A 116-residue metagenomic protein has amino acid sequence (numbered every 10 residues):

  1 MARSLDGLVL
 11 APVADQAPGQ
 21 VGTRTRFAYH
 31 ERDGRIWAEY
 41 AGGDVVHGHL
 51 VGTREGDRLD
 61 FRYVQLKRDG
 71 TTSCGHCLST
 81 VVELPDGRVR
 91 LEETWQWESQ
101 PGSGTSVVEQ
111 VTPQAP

Functional and structural regions predicted by a protein language model:
A2-A28, D60-P116: Beta-sheet ligand-binding and adhesion/scaffold domains
T25-T53: N-terminal glycine/threonine-rich, aromatic-flanked beta-hairpin/loop signature
R32-G34, D57, G87: Beta-strand-connecting loop/turn residues
